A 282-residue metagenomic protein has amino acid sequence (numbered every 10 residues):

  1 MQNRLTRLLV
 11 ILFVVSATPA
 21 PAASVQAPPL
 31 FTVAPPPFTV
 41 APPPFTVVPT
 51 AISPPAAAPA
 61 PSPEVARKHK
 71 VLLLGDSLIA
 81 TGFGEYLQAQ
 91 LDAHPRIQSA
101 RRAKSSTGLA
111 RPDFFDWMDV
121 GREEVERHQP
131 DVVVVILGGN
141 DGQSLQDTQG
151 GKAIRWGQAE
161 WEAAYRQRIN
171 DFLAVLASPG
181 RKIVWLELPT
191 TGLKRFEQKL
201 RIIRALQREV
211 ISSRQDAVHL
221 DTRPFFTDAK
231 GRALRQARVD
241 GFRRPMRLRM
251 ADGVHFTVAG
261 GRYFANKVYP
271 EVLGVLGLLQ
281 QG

Functional and structural regions predicted by a protein language model:
M1, L9, A58-P61, L74 (+4 more regions): A general structural-boundary detector
M1-L73, I79-T81, E85, A93-R96 (+2 more regions): N-terminal secretory targeting modules
A57-P61, T107, R235-F242: Membrane-targeting and insertion segments and their boundary/processing signals
P61-A163: Conserved SGNH/GDSL esterase-like catalytic core that processes O-acyl groups on lipids and polysaccharides
W117-V258, R262-L278: Alpha-helical cap/lid subdomain in secreted, periplasmic, or secretory-pathway luminal O-acyl-processing enzymes
